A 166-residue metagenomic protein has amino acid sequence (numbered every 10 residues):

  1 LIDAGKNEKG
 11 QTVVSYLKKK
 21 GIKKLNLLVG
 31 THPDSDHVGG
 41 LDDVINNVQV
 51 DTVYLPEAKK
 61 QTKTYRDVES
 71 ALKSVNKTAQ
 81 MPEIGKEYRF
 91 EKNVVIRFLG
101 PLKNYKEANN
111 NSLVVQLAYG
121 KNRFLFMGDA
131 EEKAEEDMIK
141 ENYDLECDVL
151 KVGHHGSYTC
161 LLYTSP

Functional and structural regions predicted by a protein language model:
L1-S165: Non-globular, low-confidence helical/coil segments that flank catalytic cores
